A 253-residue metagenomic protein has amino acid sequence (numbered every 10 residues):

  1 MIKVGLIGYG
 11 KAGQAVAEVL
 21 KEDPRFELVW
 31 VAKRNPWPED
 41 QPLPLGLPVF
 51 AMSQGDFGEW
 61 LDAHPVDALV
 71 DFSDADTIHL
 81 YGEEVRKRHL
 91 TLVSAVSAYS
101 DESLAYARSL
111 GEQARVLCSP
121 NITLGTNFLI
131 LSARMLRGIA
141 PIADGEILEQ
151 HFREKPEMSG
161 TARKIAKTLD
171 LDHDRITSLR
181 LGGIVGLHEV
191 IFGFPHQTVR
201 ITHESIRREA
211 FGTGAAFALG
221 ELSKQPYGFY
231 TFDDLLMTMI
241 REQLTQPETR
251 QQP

Functional and structural regions predicted by a protein language model:
K3, I7, K11-W60, P141-P253: C-terminal substrate-binding/catalytic lobe of Rossmann-fold NAD(P)-dependent oxidoreductases
I7, F72-S73, A95, S119: Structural motif
L28, V49, L92-V93, V116-C118: Hydrophobic beta-strand scaffold residues
G55-D56, S97-D101, N121-I122: Short, acidic/turn-prone active-site loops that include or flank metal/cofactor- and phosphate-binding residues
G58-A68, F72-S94, Y106: Rossmann-fold NAD(P) dinucleotide-binding segment
D76, Y81, V96-V116, N127 (+1 more regions): Rossmann-fold NAD(P)-binding glycine/threonine-rich loop
T91, Y106-T123, A140-D144: Rossmann-fold dehydrogenase core element
F128-I142: Rossmann-like NAD(P)H-binding beta-loop-alpha module
